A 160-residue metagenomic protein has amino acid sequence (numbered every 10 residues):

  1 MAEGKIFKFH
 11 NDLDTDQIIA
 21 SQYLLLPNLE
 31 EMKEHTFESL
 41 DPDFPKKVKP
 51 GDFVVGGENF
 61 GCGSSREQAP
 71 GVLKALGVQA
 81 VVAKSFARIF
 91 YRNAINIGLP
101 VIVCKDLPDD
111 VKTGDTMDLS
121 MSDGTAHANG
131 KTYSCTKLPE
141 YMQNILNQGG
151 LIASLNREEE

Functional and structural regions predicted by a protein language model:
M1-L26: Polybasic, low-complexity association/targeting segments
D12, S64, G149-L151: Conformational gate/switch positions in structured elements
D14, I89, T125: Surface-exposed, flexible loop/turn segments at secondary-structure boundaries
I19-M121: Feature captures the catalytic cores and cofactor-binding loops of soluble hydro-lyases/lyases that act on carboxylate
I97-E160: Acidic, glycine-rich flexible loop/linker segments
